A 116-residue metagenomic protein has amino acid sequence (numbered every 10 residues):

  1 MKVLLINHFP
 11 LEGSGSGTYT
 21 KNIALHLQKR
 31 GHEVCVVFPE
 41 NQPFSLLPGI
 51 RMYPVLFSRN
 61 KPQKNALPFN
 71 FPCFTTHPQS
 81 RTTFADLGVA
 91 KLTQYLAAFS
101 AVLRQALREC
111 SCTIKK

Functional and structural regions predicted by a protein language model:
M1-G13, V37-E40: Nucleotide-activated donor-dependent transferases that construct or modify glycoconjugates
K2, G15-G17, V102, E109: A general, composition-driven signal for non-globular sequence regions
P10, S14, A97-S100: Charge-dense, low-complexity intrinsically disordered segments
S14-G15, G31: Glycine-centered flexibility sites
S16-L27: Short amphipathic alpha-helix
K29-C110, I114: A conserved catalytic-core segment of Leloir-type glycosyltransferases
